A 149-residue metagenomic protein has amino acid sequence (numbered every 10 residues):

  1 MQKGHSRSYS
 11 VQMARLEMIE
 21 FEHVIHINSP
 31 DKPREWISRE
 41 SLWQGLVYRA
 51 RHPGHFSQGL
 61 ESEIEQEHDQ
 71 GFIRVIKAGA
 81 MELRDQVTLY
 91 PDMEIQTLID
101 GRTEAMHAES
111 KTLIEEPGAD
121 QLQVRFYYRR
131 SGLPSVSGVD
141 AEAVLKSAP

Functional and structural regions predicted by a protein language model:
M1-M13: N-terminal amphipathic/basic-hydrophobic helices that include classical n-h-c signal peptides and signal-anchor
S10-I64: Hydrophobic ligand-binding cavity/cleft-lining segments
L16-F21, N28, K77, S110 (+1 more regions): Extended beta-strand/beta-hairpin segments
M18-E22, G59, G71, E82 (+1 more regions): Intrinsic-disorder/low-complexity, polar/charged segments enriched in Ser/Thr/Lys/Arg/Asp/Glu/Gln
I27-S29, A80, Y128-G132: Beta-strand elements of well-folded, non-transmembrane domains
L60-I64, L83-T88, A108-E116: Hydrophobic/aromatic beta-strand elements that line small-molecule binding cavities or substrate pockets in beta-rich
I64-T103: Glycine-rich portal/gate segments that line the openings of hydrophobic small-molecule binding cavities
G101-P149: Beta-strand/loop substructures that line and gate deep hydrophobic ligand-binding cavities in soluble
